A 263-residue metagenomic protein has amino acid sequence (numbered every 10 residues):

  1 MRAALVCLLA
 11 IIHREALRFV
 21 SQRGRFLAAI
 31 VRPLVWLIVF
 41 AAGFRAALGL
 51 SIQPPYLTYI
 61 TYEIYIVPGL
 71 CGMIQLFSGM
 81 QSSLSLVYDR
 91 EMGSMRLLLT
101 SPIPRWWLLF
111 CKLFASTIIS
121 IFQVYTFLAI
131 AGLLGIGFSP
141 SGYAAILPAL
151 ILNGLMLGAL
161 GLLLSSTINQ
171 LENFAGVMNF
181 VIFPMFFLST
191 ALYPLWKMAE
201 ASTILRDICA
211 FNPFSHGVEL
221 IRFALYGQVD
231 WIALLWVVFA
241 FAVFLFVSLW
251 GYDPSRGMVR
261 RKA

Functional and structural regions predicted by a protein language model:
A3-H13, A191-L235: Short hydrophobic, aromatic-rich alpha-helical segments embedded in or entering the lipid bilayer of multi-pass
A10, R14-R18, G93-T100, N169 (+3 more regions): Short amphipathic alpha-helical coupling elements at transmembrane boundaries
E15-M92, V124, I136-I146, G176 (+1 more regions): Transmembrane helix-boundary elements of multi-pass transport/secretion proteins, especially ABC-type permease modules
P33, T61, Y65, G69 (+7 more regions): Transmembrane alpha-helical core positions of polytopic small-molecule transporters
A42, A46-L48, S165-F211, S215: Transmembrane helix segments
G43-F44, L86, M95-L98, I130 (+7 more regions): Hydrophobic alpha-helical interface/terminus motif in multipass membrane transporters
S85-T117: Helix-loop-helix units of permease transmembrane domains in multi-pass membrane transporters, especially ABC
R105-N179, Q228-G251: Alpha-helical transmembrane segments and their short interhelical loops
